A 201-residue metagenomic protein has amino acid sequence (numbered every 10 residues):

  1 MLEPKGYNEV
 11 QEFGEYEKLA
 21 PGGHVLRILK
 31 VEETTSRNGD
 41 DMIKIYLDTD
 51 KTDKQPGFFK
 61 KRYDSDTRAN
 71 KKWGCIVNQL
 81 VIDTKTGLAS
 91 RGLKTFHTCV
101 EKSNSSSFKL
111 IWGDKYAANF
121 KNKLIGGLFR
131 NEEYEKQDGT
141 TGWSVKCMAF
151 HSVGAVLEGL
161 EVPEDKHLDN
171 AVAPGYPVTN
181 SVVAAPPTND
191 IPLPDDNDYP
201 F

Functional and structural regions predicted by a protein language model:
M1-F201: Short beta-rich binding modules
